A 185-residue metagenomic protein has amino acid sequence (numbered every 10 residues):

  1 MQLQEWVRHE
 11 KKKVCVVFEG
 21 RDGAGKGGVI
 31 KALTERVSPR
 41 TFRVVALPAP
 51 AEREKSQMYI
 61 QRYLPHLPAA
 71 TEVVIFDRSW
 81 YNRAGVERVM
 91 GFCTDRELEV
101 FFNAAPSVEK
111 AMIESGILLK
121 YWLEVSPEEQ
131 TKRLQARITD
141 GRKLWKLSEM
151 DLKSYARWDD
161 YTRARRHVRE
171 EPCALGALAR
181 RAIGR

Functional and structural regions predicted by a protein language model:
M1-R8: Pre-Walker A adenine-sensing motif
K13, R43, T71-V73, S115-L119: Loop/turn-to-beta-strand initiation segments
V16-F18: Hydrophobic anchor at the beta1->P-loop junction of P-loop NTPases
K26: Conserved lysine of the Walker
R40-P106: Conserved nucleotide-sensing/catalytic segment adjacent to the nucleotide-binding pocket in NTP-handling enzymes
R88-N103, M112-R163: A glycine- and Lys/Arg-enriched "phosphate-lid" helix/loop adjacent to the NTP-binding pocket of small-molecule kinases
R166, E170-R185: NTP-dependent small-molecule kinase module
